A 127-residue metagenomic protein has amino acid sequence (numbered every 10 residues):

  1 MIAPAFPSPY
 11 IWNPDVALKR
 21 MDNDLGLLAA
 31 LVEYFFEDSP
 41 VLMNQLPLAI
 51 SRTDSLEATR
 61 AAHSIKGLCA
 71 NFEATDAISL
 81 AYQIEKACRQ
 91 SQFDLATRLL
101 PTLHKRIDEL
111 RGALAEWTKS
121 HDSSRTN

Functional and structural regions predicted by a protein language model:
M1-N127: Two-component system phosphorelay core
